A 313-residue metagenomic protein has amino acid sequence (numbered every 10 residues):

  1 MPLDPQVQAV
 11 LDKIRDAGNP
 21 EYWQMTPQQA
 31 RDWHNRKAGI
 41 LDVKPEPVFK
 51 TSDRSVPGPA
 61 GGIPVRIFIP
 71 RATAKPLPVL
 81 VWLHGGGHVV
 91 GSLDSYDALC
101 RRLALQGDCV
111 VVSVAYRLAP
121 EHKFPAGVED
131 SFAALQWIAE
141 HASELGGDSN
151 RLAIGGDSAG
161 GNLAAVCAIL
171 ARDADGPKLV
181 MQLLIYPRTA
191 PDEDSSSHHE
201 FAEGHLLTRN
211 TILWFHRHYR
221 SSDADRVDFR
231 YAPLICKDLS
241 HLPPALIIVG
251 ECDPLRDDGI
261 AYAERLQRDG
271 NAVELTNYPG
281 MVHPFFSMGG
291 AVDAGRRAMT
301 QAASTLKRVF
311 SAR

Functional and structural regions predicted by a protein language model:
M1-I67, S311-R313: A glycine/proline-hinged amphipathic helix-loop "lid/cap" segment that gates access to hydrophobic ligand pockets
P57-P59, V65-P76, L234-L239: Short beta-strand-to-loop junctions in surface cap/lid or active-site-entrance loops
P76-G85: Short beta-strand element of the alpha/beta-hydrolase
D94-S113: Short amphipathic alpha-helix adjacent to the substrate-entry channel of hydrolases
H122-E144: Alpha/beta-hydrolase active-site loop
A139-I154, A174: Gly/Ser-rich "nucleophile elbow"/oxyanion-hole loop immediately N-terminal to the catalytic nucleophile in hydrolases
G156, G160, A164: Gly/Ala-rich beta-loop-alpha elbow adjacent to hydrolase catalytic centers
A165-R313: Alpha/beta hydrolase fold serine-hydrolase catalytic domain that processes acyl esters and thioesters
